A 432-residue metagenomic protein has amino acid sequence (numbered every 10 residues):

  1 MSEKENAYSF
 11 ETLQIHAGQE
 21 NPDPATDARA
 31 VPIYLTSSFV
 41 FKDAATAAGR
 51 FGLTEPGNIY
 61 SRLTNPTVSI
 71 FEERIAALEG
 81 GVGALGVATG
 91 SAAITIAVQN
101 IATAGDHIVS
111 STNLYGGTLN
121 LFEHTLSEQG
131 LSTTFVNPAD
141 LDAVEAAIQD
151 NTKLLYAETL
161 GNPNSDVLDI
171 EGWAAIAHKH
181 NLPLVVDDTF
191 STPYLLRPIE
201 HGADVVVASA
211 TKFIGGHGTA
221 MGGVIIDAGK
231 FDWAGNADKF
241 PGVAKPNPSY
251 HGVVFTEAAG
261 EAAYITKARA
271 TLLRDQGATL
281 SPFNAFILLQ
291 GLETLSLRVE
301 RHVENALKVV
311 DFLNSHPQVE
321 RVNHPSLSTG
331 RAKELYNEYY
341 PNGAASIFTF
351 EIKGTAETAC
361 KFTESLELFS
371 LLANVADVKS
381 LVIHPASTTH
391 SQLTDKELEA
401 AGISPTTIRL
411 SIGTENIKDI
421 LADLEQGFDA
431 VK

Functional and structural regions predicted by a protein language model:
S2, E11, E123, S132 (+4 more regions): PLP-dependent enzyme catalytic core of the Aspartate aminotransferase-like
S2-E5, G18-P22, A84-S315: Conserved PLP-enzyme active-site core in the AAT-like
S2-N65, E73-R74: N-terminal "arm"/small-domain region of PLP-dependent enzymes with the aminotransferase-like
Q19, L35-F41, K212, G229-K230 (+7 more regions): Glycine-rich beta-alpha junction loops
D43-A92, G117-T125: Conserved N-terminal alpha-helix of the aminotransferase class I/II PLP-enzyme fold
L155, G223-I225, V322, F348 (+1 more regions): Well-ordered beta-strand positions enriched in small/hydrophobic/aromatic, beta-favoring residues
Q276-T279, F283-A285, Q290-T294, V299-R301 (+4 more regions): Conserved small-domain helix->loop->beta segment predominantly found in fold-type I
